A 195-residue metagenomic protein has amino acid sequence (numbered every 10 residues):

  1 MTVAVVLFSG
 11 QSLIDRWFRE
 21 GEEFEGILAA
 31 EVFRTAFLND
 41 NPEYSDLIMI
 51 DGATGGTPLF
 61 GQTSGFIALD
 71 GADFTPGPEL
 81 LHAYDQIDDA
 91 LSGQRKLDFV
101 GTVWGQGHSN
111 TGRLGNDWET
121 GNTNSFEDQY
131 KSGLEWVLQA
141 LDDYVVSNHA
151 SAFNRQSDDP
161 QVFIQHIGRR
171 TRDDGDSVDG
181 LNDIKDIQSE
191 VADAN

Functional and structural regions predicted by a protein language model:
M1-N195: Cell-envelope and extracellular/periplasmic
